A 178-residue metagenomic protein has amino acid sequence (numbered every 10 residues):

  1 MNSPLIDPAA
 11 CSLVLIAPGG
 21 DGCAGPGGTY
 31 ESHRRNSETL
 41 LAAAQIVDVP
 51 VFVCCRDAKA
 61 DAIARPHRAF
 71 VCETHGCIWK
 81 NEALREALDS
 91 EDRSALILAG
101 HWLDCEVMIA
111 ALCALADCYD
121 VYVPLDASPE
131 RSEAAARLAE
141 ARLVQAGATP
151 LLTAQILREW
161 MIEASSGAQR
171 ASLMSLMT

Functional and structural regions predicted by a protein language model:
M1-S90, S94, D120, E140 (+2 more regions): Active-site acidic carboxylates
E38, D104-M108: Glycine-rich phosphate-binding loop at the start of an alpha helix
R56-D57, D126-P129, Q155-I156: Short, ordered loop/turn segments at secondary-structure junctions
I78, C105, S128-A134, R158-E159: Short gly/pro/ser/thr-enriched loop/turn and capping motifs at secondary-structure boundaries
I97-G100, C118-E133: A short glycine-rich beta-strand->turn/loop micro-motif centered on a GG-aromatic cluster
V107-D117: Short Gly/Thr/Asp-enriched flexible loops that form oxyanion-binding sites at enzyme active sites
S132-A146: Active-site-proximal loop->helix
